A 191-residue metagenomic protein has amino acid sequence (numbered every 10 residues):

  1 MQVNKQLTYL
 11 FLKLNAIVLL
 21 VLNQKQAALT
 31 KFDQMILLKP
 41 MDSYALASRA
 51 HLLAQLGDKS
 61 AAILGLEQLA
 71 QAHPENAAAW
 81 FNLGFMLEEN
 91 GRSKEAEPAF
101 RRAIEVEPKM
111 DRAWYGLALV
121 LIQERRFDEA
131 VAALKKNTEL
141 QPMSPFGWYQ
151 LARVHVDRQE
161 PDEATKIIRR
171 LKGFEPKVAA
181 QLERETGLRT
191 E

Functional and structural regions predicted by a protein language model:
V3-N4, L38, A72-H73, V106 (+2 more regions): Structural marker of alpha-solenoid helical repeat scaffolds
Q6, Y149, V156-E191: Terminal, low-structured helical/coil segments at or just beyond the last alpha-helical repeat
L7-L37, Y44, S48-Q55: Alpha-helical segment of the N-proximal tetratricopeptide repeat
T8-L10, S43-Y44, A77-A78, D111-R112 (+2 more regions): Helix-start (N-cap) detector for alpha-helical repeat units in TPR-like alpha-solenoids, especially tetratricopeptide
V18, L52, M86, V120 (+2 more regions): TPR/TPR-like alpha-solenoid repeats
V21-Q34, Q55-Q68, E89-R102, E124-K136 (+2 more regions): Structural signature of tandem alpha-helical TPR/SEL1-like repeats, specifically the intra-repeat loop/turn
